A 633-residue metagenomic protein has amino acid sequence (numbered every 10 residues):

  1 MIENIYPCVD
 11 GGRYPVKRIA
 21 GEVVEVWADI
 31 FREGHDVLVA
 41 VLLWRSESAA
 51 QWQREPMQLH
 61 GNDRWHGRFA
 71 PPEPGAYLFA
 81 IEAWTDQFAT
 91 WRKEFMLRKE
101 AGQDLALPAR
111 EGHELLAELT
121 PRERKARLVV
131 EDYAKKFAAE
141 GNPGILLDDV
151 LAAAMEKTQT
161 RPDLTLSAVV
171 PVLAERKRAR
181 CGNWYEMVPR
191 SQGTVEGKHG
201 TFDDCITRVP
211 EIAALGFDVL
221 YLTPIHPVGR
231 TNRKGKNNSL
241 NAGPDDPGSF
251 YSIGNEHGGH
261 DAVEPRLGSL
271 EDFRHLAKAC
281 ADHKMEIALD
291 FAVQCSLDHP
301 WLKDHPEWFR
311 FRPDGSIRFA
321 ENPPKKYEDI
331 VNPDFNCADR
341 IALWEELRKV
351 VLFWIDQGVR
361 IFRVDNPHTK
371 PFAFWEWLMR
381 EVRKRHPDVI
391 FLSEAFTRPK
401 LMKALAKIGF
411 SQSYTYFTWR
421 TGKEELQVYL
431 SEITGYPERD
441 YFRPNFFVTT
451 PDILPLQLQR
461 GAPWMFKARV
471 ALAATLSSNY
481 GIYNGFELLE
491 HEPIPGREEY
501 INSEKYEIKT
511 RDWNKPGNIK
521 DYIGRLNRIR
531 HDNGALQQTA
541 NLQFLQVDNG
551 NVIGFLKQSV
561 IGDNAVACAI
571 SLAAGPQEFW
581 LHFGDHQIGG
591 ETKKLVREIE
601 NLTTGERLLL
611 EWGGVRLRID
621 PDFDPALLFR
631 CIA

Functional and structural regions predicted by a protein language model:
M1-R190, T194, K198-D218, P227 (+5 more regions): Carbohydrate-interacting/catalytic domains
V39, T90, T231-R233, D298 (+4 more regions): Generic domain-boundary/flexible-linker signal
M96-L97, D204, N237-L240, D304-H305 (+2 more regions): Glycine-rich, phosphate-binding/catalytic loops in enzymes
R176, R180-L267, I330-L343: Active-site-adjacent substrate/metal-binding segments within catalytic domains of carbohydrate-active enzymes
W184, Y221, A288-L289, R363 (+3 more regions): Generic enzyme active-site microenvironment
V209-T223, F273-F291, W354: Conserved beta-strand->loop/alpha-helix structural units within folded catalytic cores of enzymes with alpha/beta
P224-K236, F291-W308: Aromatic-lined carbohydrate-binding surfaces of glycoside hydrolases
P247-K278, D282-M285, C295-K515, Q538-T539 (+3 more regions): Alpha-amylase-like alpha-glycosidases and glucanotransferases acting on alpha-linked glucans and related
